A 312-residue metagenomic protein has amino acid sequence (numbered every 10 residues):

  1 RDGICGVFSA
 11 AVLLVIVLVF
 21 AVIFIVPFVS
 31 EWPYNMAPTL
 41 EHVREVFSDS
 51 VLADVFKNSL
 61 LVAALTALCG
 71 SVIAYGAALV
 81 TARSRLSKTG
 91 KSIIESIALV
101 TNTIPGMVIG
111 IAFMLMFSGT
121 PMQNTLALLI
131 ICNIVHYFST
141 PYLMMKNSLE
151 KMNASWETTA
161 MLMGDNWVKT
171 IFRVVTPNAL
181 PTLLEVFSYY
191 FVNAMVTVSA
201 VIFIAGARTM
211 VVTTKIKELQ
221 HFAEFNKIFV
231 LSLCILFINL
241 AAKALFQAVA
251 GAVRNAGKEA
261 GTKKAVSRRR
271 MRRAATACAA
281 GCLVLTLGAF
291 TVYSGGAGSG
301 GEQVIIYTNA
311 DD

Functional and structural regions predicted by a protein language model:
R1, V29-P33, A37-E41, T89-I94 (+3 more regions): Membrane-interfacial helix termini and adjacent extracytoplasmic/periplasmic loops of multi-pass transporters
R1, Y75, L79-K88, K146-W156 (+4 more regions): C-terminal transmembrane helix and the adjacent membrane-cytosol boundary/short C-terminal tail of inner/organellar
R1-V22, S92-I94, M271-T286: N-terminal signal-anchor/first transmembrane alpha helix
D2-G6, G76-F113, E157: Cytoplasmic-entry segments and transmembrane alpha-helices of multi-pass inner-membrane transporters
G6-V17, V135, Y142-M145, N153 (+1 more regions): Transmembrane alpha-helices
F8-A11, V51-A63, L99, T103-P105 (+2 more regions): Loop-to-helix entry region at the N-terminal start of transmembrane alpha-helices in multi-pass membrane transporters
P27-D54, M195, V201-A252: Interhelical loop and adjacent transmembrane-helix boundary motif in polytopic membrane transport permeases
S50-R83: Transmembrane alpha-helix signature in integral membrane proteins
